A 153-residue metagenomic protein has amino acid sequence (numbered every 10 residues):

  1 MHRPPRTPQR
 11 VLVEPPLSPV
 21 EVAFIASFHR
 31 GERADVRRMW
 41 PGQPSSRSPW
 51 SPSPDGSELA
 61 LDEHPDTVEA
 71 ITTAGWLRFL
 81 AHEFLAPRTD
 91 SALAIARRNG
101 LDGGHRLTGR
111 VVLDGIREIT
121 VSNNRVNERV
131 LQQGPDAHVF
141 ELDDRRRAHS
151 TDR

Functional and structural regions predicted by a protein language model:
M1-G31, D152-R153: Short, extreme N-terminal segment that most often corresponds to the first beta-strand
D35-R153: Charged interaction segments
